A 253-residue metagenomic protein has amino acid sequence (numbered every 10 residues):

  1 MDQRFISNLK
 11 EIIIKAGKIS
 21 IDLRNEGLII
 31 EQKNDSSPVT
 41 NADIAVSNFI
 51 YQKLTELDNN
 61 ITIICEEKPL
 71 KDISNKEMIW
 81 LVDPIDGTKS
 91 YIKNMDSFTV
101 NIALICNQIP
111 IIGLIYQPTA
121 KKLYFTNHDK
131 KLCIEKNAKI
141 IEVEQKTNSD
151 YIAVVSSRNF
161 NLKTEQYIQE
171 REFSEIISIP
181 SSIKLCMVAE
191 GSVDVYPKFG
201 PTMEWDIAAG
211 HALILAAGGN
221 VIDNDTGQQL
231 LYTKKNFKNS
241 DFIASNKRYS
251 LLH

Functional and structural regions predicted by a protein language model:
M1-I13, K18, E165-E170, L185-H253: Oxyanion/phosphate-interacting regions
M1-I85, Q166-Q169, C186, T226-Q228: N-terminal subdomain of lithium-sensitive/metallo-dependent phosphomonoesterases centered on the IMPase/IPPase/PAP
L54, G87-T88, A153, V188 (+1 more regions): Conserved S/T- and glycine-rich ATP-binding loop of Class I adenylate-forming
T62, E172-E175, N220: Conserved beta-strand segments of alpha/beta enzyme cores
E66-P69, S157-L162, R248: Short, polar loop motifs at secondary-structure junctions
S74-C133: DPxDG-like acidic metal-binding loop motif
K130-I141, Y249-H253: Short helix-loop capping/hinge motifs at secondary-structure junctions, enriched in acidic/polar residues
I140-E165, R171-I179: Short loop->beta-strand "edge-of-pocket" segments that line small-molecule binding or catalytic clefts across diverse
